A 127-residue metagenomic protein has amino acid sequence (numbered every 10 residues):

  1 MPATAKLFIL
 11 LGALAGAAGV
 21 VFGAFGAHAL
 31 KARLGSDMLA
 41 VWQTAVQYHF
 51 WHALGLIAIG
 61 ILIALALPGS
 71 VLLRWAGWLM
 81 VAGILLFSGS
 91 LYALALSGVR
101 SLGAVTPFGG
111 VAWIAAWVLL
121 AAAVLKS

Functional and structural regions predicted by a protein language model:
M1-S127: Polytopic transmembrane helical bundles with strong interfacial aromatic enrichment
